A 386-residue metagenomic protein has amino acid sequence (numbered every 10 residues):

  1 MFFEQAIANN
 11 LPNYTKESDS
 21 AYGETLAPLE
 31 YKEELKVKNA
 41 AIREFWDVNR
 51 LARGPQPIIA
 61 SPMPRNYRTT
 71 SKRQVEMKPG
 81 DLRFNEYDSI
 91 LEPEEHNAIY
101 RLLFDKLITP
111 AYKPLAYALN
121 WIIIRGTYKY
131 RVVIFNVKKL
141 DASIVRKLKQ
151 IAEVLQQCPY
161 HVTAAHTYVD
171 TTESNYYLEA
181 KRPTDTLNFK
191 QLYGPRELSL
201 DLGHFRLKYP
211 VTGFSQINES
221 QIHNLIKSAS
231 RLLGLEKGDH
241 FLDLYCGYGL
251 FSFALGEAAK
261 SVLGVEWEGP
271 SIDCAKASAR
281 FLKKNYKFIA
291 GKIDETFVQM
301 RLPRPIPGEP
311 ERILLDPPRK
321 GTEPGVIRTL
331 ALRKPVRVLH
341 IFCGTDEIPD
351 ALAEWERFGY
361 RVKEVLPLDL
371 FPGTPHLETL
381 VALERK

Functional and structural regions predicted by a protein language model:
M1-T15: General N-terminal leader/first-domain-start detector
F3, S143-V145, Q150-K386: Rossmann-like S-adenosyl-L-methionine
A8-P12, S20-W121, G126-Y130, D141-A142: Extended interfacial segments that mediate partner engagement and assembly in macromolecular machines
Q74-K78, N136-K138, E384-K386: Solvent-exposed residues in well-ordered beta-strands and their adjoining turns, especially edge/terminal strands
R83, A118, I134, E197-D201 (+1 more regions): Ser/Thr- (and often Asn-) enriched beta-sheet segments in non-cytosolic proteins
I123-G126, F135-V137, V169, V211: Short, structured patches in soluble enzyme cores that scaffold and shape functional sites
Y130-S143, T172: C-terminal lobe
